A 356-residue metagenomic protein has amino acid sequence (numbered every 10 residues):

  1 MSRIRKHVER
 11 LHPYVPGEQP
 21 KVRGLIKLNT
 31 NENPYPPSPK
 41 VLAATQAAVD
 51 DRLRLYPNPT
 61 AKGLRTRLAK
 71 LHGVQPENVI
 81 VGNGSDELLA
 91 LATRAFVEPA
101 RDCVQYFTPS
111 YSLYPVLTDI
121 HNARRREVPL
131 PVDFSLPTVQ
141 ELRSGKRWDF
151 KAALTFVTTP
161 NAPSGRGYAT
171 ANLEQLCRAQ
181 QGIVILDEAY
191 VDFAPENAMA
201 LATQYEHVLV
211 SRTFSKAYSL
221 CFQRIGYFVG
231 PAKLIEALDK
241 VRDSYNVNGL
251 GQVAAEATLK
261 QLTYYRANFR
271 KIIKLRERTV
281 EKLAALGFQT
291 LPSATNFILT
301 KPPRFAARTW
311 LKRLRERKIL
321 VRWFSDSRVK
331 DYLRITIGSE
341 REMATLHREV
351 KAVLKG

Functional and structural regions predicted by a protein language model:
M1-L55, F150-K151: N-terminal "arm"/small-domain region of PLP-dependent enzymes with the aminotransferase-like
K62-C103, H121: Phosphate-binding glycine-rich loop
A95-L117, P131: Conserved PLP-anchoring active-site segment centered on the Schiff-base-forming lysine
R126, L130-D192: Active-site phosphate-binding strand-loop segment of PLP-dependent enzymes
A171, K312-R317, R322, D326-G356: PLP-dependent enzyme catalytic core of the Aspartate aminotransferase-like
H207-A284, F288-L291: PLP-dependent aminotransferase class I/II
I273, A285-R317, L333: Conserved PLP-binding catalytic core of the aspartate aminotransferase-like
